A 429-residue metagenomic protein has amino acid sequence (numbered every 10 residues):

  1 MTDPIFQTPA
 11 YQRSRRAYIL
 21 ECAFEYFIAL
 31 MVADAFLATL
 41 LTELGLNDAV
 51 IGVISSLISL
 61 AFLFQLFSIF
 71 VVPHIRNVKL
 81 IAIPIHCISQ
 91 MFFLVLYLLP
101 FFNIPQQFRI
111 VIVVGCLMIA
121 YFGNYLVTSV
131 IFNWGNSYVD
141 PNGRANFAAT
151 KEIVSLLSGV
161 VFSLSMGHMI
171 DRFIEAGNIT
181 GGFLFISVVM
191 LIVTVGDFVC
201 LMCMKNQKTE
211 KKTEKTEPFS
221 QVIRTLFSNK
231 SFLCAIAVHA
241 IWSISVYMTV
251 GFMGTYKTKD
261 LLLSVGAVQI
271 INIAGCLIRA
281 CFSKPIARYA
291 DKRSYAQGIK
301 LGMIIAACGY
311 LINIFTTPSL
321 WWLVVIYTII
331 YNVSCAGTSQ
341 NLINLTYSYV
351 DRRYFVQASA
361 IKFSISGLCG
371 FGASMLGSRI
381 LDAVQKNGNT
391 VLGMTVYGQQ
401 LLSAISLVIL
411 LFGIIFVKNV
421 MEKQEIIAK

Functional and structural regions predicted by a protein language model:
T2-Q65, I69-V72, K79-A82, S89 (+3 more regions): Helix-loop boundary and gating motifs at the non-cytosolic
T2-R15, N206-A237, K429: Juxtamembrane intracellular "pre-TM" segments in multi-pass secondary transporters
A23, F92, Q107-V127, W321-T338: Hydrophobic core of transmembrane alpha-helices in multi-pass small-molecule transporters, especially MFS/SLC-type
F64-L80, I170, F282-Y295, L381: Helix-to-loop junctions at the C-terminal end of transmembrane segments in multipass secondary transporters
H74-Q90, A176-N178, D291-M303: Cytoplasmic membrane-interface "Motif A"-like loop-to-helix N-cap segments of 12-TM Major Facilitator Superfamily
L80, I170-L191, L381-V408: A membrane-interface helix-boundary motif in multi-pass transporters
H86-Q107, I304-S319: C-terminal ends and interior cores of transmembrane alpha-helices in multi-pass membrane transporters/permeases
N124-V139, G337-D351: Intracellular juxtamembrane helix-capping segments at the cytosolic ends of symmetry-related transmembrane helices
